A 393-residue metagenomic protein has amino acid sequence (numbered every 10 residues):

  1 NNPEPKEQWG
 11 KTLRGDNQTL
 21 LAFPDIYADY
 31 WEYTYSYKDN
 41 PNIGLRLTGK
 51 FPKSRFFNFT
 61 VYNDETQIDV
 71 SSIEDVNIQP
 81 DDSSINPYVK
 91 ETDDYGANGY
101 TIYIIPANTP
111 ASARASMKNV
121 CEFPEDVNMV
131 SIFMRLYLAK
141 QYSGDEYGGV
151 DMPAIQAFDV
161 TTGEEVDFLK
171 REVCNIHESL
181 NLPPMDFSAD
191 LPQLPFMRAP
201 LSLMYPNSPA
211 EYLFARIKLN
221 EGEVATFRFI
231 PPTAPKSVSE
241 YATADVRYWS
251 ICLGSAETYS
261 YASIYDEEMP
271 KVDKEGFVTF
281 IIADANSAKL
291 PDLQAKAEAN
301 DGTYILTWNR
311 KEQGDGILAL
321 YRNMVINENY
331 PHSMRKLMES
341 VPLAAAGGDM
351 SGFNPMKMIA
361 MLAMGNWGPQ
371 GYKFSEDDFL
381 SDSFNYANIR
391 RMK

Functional and structural regions predicted by a protein language model:
N1-K393: A compositional/structural signature for long, glycine/proline-rich flexible linkers and loops on extracytoplasmic
